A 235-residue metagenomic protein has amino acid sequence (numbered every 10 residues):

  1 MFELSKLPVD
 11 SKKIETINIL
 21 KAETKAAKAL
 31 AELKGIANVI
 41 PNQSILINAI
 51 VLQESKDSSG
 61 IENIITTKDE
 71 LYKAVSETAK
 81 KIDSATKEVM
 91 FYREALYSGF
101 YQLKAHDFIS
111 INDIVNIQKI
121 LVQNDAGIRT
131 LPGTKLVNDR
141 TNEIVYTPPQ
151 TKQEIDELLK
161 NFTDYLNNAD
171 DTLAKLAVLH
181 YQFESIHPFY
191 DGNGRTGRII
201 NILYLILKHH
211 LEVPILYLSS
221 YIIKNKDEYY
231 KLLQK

Functional and structural regions predicted by a protein language model:
M1-K235: FIC/Doc superfamily catalytic core
